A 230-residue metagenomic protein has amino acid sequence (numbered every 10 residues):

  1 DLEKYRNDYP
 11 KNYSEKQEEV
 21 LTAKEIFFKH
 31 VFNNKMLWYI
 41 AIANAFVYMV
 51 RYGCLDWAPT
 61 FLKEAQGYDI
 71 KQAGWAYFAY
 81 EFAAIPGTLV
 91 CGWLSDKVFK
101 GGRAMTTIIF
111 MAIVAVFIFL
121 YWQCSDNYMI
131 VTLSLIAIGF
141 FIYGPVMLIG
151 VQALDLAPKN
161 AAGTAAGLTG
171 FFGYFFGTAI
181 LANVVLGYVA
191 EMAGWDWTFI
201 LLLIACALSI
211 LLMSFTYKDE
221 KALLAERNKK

Functional and structural regions predicted by a protein language model:
D1-I40: Juxtamembrane intracellular "pre-TM" segments in multi-pass secondary transporters
F32-C91, V146, G150, T178 (+1 more regions): Extracytoplasmic gate region of multi-pass secondary transporters
L62-K63, L94-V98, V185-G194: Interfacial helix-cap and linker-helix signal at transmembrane-aqueous boundaries of multi-pass secondary transporters
D96-M111: Cytoplasmic membrane-interface "Motif A"-like loop-to-helix N-cap segments of 12-TM Major Facilitator Superfamily
A112-D126: C-terminal ends and interior cores of transmembrane alpha-helices in multi-pass membrane transporters/permeases
Y121-Q123, W195, I200-K230: Multi-pass alpha-helical transporter architecture, strongest for 12-TM Major Facilitator/SLC carriers used
Y143-P158: Intracellular juxtamembrane helix-capping segments at the cytosolic ends of symmetry-related transmembrane helices
L156-A193: A late C-terminal transmembrane helix in Major Facilitator Superfamily
